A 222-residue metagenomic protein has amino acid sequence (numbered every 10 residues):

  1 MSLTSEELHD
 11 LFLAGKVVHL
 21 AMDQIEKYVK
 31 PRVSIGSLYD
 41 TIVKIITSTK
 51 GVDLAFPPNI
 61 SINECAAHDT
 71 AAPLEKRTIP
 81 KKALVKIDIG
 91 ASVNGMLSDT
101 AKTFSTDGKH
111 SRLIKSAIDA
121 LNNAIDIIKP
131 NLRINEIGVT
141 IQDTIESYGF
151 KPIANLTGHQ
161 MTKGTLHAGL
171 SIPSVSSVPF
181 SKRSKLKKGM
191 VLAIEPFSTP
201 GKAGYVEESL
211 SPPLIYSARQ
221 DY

Functional and structural regions predicted by a protein language model:
M1-Y222: Active-site neighborhoods and metal-handling regions in enzymes and metal-associated proteins
